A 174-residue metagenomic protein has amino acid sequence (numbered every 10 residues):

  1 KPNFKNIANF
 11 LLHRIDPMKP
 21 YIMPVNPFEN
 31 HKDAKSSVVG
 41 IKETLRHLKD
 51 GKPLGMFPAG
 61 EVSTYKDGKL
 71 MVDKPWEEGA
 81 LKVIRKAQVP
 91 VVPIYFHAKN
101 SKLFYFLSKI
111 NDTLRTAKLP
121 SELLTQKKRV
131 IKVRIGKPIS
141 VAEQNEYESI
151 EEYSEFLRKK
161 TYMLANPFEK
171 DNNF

Functional and structural regions predicted by a protein language model:
K1-A34: Catalytic core of membrane glycerolipid acyltransferases/transacylases, capturing the structured, soluble-facing
V38-F174: Non-catalytic C-terminal accessory region of glycerolipid acyltransferases and related lyso-lipid remodeling enzymes
